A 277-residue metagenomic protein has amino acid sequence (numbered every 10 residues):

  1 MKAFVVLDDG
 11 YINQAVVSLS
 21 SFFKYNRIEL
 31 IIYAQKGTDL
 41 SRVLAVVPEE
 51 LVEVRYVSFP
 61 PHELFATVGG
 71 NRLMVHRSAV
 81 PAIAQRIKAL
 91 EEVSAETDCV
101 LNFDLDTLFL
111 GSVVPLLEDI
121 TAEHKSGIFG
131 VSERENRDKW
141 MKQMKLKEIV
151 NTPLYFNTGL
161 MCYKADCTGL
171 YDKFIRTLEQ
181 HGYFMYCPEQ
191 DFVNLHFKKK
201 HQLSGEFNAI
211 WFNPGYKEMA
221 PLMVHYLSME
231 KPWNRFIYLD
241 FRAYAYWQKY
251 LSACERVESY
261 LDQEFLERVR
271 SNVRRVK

Functional and structural regions predicted by a protein language model:
M1, V5-L7, Q14, N157 (+1 more regions): A glycosyltransferase accessory/donor-loop signature
S21-I28: Short, acidic, metal-binding catalytic loop of nucleotide-sugar glycosyltransferases
L30-K36, G130: Short internal beta-strands
D39-S94: Active-site-proximal specificity loops/subdomain of glycosyltransferases
L64-R77, K142-L146, K217-M223: Short, surface-exposed amphipathic charged segments that create phosphate/polyanion-binding patches used for binding
S78-V80, I149-P153, G182-F184: Short Gly/Pro-enriched turn/cap motifs at secondary-structure boundaries
A82-D138: GT-A fold catalytic core of metal-dependent nucleotide-sugar glycosyltransferases, centered on the diacidic
V113-E179: Conserved catalytic core of nucleotide-sugar-dependent glycosyltransferases
